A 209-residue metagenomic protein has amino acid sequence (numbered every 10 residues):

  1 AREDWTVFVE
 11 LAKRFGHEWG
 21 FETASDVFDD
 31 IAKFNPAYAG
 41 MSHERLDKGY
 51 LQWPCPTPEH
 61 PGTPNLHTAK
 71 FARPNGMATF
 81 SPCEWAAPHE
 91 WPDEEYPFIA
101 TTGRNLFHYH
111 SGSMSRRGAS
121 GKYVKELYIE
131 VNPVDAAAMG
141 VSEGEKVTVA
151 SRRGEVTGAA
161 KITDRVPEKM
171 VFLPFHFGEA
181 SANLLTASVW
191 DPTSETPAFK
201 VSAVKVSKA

Functional and structural regions predicted by a protein language model:
R2-G49, S111, R116-E130, V134-A209: Long, contiguous, secondary-structure-rich segments that constitute the structural scaffold of globular domains
A24-A119: Long, low-complexity segments enriched in small/aliphatic residues
